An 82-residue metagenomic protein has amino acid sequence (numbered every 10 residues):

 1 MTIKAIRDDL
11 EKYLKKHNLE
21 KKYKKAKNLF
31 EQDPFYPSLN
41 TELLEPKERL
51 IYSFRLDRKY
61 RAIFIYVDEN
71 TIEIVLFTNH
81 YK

Functional and structural regions predicted by a protein language model:
M1-Y13, S53-K82: Enriched for short, Lys/Arg-rich terminal
T2-Q32: N-terminal non-globular leader segments, chiefly Sec-dependent signal peptides
K21, K25, S38-T41, E45 (+2 more regions): Residue-level detector of alpha-helical recognition elements and their boundaries
L29-F54: A short, surface-exposed loop/turn module that caps and links secondary-structure elements
